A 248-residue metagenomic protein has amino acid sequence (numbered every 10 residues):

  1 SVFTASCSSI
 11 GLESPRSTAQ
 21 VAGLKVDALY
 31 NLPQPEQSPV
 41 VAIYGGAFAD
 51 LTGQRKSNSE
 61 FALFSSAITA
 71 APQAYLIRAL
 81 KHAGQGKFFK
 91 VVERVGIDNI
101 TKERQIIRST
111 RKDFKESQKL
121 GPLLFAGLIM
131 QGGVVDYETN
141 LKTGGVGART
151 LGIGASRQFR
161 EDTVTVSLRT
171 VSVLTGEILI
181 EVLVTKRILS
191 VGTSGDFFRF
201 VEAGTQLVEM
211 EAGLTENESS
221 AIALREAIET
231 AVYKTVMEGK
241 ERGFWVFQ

Functional and structural regions predicted by a protein language model:
F3-S6: C-terminal motif of bacterial Sec signal peptides marking the signal peptidase cleavage site
S8-P39, E138, V146, Q158-Q248: C-terminal/domain-edge helix-coil "capping" segments
G23-V26, K112-F114, L151: Short linear interaction motifs
V41-N140, T163-E181: N-terminal segment of the mature soluble domain
S117-Q118, G152-S156: Extracellular loop and loop/strand-boundary signature of outer-membrane beta-barrel proteins
D136-G152: Charged, amphipathic alpha-helical segments
